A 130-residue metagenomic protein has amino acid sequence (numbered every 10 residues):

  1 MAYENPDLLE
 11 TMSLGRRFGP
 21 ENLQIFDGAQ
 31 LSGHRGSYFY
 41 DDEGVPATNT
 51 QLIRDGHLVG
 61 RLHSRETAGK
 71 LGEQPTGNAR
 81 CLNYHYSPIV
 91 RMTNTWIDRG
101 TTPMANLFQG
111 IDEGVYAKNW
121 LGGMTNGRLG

Functional and structural regions predicted by a protein language model:
M1-G130: N-terminal small-residue-enriched
